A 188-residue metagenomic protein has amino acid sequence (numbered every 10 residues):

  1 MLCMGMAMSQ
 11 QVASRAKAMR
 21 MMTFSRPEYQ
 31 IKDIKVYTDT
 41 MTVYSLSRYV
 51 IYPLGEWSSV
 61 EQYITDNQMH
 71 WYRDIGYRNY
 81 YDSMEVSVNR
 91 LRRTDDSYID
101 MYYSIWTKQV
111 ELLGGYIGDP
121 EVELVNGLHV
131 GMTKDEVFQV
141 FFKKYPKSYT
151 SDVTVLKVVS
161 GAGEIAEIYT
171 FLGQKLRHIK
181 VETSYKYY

Functional and structural regions predicted by a protein language model:
M1-S14: Bacterial Sec-dependent N-terminal signal peptides
Q11-T150, L172-Y188: Short helix/turn-capping signatures at newly exposed starts of structured segments
K157-R177: Short, exposed beta-strand-loop hairpins at the edges of beta-sheets in extracellular/periplasmic proteins
